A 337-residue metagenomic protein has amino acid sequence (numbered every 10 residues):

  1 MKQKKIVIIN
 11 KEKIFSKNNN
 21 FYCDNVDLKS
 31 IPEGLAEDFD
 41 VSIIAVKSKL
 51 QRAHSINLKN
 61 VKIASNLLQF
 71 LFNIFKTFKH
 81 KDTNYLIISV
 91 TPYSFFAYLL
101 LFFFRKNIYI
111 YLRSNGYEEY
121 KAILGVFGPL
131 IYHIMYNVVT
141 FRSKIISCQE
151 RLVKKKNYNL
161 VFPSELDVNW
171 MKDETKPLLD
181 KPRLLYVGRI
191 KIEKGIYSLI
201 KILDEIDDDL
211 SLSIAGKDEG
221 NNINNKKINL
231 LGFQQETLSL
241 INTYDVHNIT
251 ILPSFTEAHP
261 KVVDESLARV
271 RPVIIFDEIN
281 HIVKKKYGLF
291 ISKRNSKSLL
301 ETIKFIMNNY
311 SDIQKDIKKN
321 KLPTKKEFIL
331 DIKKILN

Functional and structural regions predicted by a protein language model:
V26, P182, R189-E205: A conserved mid-protein helix/loop that constitutes part of the nucleotide-sugar donor-binding site
F78, F233, I241-H247: Short alpha-helical donor nucleotide-sugar binding micro-motif in glycosyltransferases
I131-D173: A short, active-site helix/loop in glycosyltransferases that binds the activated sugar's phosphate group
V187-I190, Y197-I200, S211-I223, I228-F233: Glycosyltransferase donor-sugar binding loop
F255: Aromatic "clamp/platform" in nucleotide-sugar-dependent glycosyltransferases that forms part of the donor/acceptor
A268-I275: Short hydrophobic beta-strand element within catalytic cores of glycosyltransferases and related nucleotide-activated
G288-K297, I303-Y310: Conserved acidic donor-binding segment of nucleotide-sugar-dependent glycosyltransferases
N308-N337: A charged, aromatic-enriched C-terminal amphipathic alpha-helix characteristic of glycosyltransferases across folds
